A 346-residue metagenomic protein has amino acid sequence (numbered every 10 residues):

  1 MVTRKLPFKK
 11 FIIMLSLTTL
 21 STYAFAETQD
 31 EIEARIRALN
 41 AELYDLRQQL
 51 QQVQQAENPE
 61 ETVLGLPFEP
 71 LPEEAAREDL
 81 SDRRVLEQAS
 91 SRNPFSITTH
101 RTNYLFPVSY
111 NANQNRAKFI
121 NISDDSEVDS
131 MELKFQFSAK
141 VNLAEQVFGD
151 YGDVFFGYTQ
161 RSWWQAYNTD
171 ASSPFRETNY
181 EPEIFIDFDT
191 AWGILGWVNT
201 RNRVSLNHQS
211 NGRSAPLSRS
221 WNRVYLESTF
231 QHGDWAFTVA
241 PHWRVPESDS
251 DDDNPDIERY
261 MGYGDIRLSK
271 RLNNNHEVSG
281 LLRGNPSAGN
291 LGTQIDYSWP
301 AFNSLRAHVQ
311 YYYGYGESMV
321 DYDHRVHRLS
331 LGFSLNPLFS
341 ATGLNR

Functional and structural regions predicted by a protein language model:
M1-F8: N-terminal secretory signal peptides that target proteins for export/translocation
T19-A24: N-terminal signal peptide c-region/cleavage motif recognized by signal peptidases
F25-I32: Cleaved targeting-peptide boundary
A34-R35, L39-Y44, Q48-L50, S210 (+4 more regions): Intrinsically disordered, low-complexity linker/tail regions enriched in polar/charged residues
A38-P174, T178-P182: Outer-membrane beta-barrel initiation region
N111-S123, D129-S130, A144-N274, L282 (+1 more regions): Outer-membrane pore/translocation modules
E132, Q136-S138, E181-E183, Y225 (+3 more regions): Membrane-embedded beta-strand positions in outer-membrane beta-barrel channels/transporters
V309, R325-R346: Outer-membrane beta-barrel "beta-signal"
